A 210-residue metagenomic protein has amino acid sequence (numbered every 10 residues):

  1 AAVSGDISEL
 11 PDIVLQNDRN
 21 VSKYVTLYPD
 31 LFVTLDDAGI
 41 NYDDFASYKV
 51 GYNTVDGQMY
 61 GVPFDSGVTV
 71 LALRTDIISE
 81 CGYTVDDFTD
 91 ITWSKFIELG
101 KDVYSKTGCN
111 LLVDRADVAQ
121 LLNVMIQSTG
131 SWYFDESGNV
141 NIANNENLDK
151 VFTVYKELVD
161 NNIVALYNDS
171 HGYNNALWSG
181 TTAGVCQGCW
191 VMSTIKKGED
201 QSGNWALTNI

Functional and structural regions predicted by a protein language model:
A1, I91-K95, L166-W178: Short helix-initiation/N-cap motifs at beta->coil->alpha
A1-S22, I40, V85, H171 (+1 more regions): Conserved N-terminal structural module of periplasmic/extracytoplasmic solute-binding proteins
S4-Q16, D30, C109, S179-G188: Alpha-to-beta junction loops
V14-V70, S79, S94-I97, N123-V124 (+2 more regions): Hinge/lid segment of periplasmic solute-binding proteins
N20-V25, C189-S202: A ligand-binding cleft/hinge motif common to bilobed small-molecule-binding domains
Y52, E80-C81, N161, G198-I210: Extracytoplasmic/periplasmic substrate-recognition and gating elements
D56-F64, T69, S94-N141, N147 (+1 more regions): Extracytoplasmic/periplasmic solute-binding protein
I97-D102, S137-N168, K196: Glycine-centered hinge/linker elements that transmit conformational signals in sensory and ligand-binding systems
